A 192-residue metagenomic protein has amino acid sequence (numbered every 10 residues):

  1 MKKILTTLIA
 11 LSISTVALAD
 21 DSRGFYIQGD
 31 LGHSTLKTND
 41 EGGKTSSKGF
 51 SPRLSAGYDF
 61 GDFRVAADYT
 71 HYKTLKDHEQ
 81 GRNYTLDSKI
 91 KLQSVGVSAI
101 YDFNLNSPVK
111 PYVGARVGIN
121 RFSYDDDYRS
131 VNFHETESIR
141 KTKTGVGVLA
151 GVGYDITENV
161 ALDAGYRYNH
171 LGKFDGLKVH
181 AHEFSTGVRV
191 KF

Functional and structural regions predicted by a protein language model:
M1-G24: Cleavable N-terminal export/targeting peptides
L18-F63, R189-K191: Short glycine/proline- and aromatic-enriched beta-strand/turn motifs that initiate or cap beta-hairpins
A19-G24, N104-K110, I156-N159: Short loop/turn motifs that connect adjacent beta-strands in outer-membrane beta-barrel proteins
R23-F25, S46-P52, D59-G61, K91-V95 (+3 more regions): Residues that define the transmembrane beta-barrel architecture of outer-membrane proteins
Y26-Q28, Y154, H180-F192: Outer-membrane beta-barrel "beta-signal"
G29-H33, A67-H71, V113-I119, V152 (+1 more regions): Transmembrane beta-barrel strands of outer-membrane/channel proteins
K37-S47, L75-T85, S123-H134, T142 (+1 more regions): Outer-membrane beta-barrel translocator domains and adjoining extracellular loop/strand segments of Gram-negative
S55-S130, F184-F192: Gram-negative (and chloroplast) outer-membrane scaffold detector with strong preference for beta-barrel transmembrane
